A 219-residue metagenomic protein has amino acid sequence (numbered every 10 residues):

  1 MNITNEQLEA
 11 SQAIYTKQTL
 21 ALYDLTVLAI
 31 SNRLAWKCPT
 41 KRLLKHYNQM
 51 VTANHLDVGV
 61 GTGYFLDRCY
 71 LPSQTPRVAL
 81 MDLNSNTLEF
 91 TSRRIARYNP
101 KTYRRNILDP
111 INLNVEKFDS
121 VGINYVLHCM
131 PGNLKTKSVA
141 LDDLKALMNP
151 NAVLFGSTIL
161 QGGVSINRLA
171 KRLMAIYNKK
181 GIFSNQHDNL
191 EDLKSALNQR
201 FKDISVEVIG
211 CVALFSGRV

Functional and structural regions predicted by a protein language model:
M1-M50, Y64: Conserved class I S-adenosyl-L-methionine
N54-P110: Class I SAM-dependent methyltransferase SAM/SAH-binding core
I111-V121: A short acidic, Gly/Pro-enriched loop at the edge of an enzyme's catalytic core that lines a small-molecule cofactor
N124-H128: Residues lining the SAM
M130-D143: A short, conserved alpha-helix within the catalytic core of class I
M148-L154: Short glycine-dipeptide loop
F155-V206: C-terminal alpha-helical "lid/dimerization" subdomain adjacent to the S-adenosyl-L-methionine
R200-V219: Core SAM-dependent methyltransferase catalytic element
